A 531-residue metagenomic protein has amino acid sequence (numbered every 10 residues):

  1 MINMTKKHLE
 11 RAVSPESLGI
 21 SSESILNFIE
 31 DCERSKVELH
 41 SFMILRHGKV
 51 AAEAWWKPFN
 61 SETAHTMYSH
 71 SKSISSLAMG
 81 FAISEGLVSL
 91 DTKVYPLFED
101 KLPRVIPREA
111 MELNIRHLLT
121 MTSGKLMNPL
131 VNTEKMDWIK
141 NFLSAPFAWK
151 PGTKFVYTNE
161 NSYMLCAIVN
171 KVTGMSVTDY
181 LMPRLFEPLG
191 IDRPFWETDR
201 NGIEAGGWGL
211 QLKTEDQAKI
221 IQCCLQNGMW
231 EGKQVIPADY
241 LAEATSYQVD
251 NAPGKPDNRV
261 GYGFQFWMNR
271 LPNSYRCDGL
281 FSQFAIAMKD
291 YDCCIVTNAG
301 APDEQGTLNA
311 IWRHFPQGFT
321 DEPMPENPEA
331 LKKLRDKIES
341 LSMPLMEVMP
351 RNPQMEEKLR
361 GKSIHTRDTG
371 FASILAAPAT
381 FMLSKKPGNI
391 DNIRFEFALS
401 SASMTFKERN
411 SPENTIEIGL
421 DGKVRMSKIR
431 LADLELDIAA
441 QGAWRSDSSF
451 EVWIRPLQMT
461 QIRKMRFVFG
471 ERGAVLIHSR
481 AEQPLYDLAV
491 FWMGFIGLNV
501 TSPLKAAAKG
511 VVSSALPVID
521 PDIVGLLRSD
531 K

Functional and structural regions predicted by a protein language model:
S24-F59, L90, D292-V296: A short, well-structured edge-of-sheet supersecondary motif
K36-L39, T63, L280-F281: Short, small/polar residue-rich loop motifs at catalytic or cofactor-binding pockets
G48, H65-D91, L118, L165-V169 (+1 more regions): Active-site SXXK
T66, E85-S123, S144, T173-W208 (+1 more regions): Active-site helix/loop module of the DD-peptidase/beta-lactamase fold, centered on the serine-lysine SxxK catalytic
N161-I168, W208-M229, Q283-G300, W312: Active-site-proximal alpha-helical segments within enzyme catalytic domains
L241-T297: Active-site Gly/Thr loop motif
G279-M346: Structured C-terminal helix/loop/strand segments within mature extracytoplasmic catalytic/sensor domains
A330-K531: Peripheral terminal and inter-domain segments
